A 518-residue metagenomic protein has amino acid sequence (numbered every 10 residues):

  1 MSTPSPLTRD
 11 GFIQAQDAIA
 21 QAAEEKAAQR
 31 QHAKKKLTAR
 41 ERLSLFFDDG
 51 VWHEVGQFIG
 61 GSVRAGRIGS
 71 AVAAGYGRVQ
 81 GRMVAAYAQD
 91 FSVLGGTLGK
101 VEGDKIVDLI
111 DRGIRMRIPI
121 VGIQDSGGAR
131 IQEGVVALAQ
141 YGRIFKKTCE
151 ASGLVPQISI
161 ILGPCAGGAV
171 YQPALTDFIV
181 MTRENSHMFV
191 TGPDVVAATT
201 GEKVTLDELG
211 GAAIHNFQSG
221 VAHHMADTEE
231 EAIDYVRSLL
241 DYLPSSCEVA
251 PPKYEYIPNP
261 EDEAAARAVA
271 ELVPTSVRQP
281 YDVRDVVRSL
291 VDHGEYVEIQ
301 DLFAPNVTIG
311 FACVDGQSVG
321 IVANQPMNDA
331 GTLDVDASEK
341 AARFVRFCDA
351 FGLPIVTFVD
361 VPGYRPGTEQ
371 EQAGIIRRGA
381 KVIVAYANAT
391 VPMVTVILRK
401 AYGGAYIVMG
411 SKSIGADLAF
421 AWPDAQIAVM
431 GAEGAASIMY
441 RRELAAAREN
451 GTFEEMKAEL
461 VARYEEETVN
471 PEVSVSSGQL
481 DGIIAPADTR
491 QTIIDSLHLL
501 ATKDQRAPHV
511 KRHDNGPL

Functional and structural regions predicted by a protein language model:
M1-L518: Ligand-binding clefts of soluble mixed alpha/beta catalytic domains
